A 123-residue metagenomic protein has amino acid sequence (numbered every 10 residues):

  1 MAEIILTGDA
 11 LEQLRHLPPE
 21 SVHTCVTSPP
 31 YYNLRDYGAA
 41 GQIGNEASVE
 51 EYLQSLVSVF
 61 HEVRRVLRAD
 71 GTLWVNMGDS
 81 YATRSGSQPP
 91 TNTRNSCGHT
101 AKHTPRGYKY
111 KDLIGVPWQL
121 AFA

Functional and structural regions predicted by a protein language model:
M1-A123: Core catalytic lobe of class I
